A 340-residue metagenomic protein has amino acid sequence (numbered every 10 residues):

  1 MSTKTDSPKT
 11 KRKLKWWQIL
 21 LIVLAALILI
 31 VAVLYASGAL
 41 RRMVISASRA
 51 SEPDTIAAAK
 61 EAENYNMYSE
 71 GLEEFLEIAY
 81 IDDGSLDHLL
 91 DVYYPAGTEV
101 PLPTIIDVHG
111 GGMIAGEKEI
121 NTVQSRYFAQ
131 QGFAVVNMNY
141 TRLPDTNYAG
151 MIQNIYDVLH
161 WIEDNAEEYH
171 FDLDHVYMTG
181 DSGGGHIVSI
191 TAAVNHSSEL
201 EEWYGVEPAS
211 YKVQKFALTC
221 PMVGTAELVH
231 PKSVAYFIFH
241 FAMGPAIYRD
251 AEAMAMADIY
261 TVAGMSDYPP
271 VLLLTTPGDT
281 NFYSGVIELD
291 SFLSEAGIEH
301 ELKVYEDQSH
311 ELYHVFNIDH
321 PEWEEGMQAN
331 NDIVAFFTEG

Functional and structural regions predicted by a protein language model:
M1-W17: N-terminal Lys/Arg-rich, disordered targeting/topogenic segments
L14, L20-G340: Alpha/beta-hydrolase superfamily serine-hydrolase fold, recognizing
